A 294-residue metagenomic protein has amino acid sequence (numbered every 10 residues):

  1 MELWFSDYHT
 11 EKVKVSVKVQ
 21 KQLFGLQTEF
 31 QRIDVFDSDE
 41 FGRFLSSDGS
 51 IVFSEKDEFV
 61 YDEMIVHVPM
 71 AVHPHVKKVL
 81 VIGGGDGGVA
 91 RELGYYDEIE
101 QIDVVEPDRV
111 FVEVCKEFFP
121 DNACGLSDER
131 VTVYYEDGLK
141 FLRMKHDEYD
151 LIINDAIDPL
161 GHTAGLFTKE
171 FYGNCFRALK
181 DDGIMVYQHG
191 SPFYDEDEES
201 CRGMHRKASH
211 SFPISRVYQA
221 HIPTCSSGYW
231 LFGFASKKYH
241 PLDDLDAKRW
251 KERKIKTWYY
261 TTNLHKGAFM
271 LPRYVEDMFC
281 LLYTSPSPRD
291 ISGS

Functional and structural regions predicted by a protein language model:
E2, T28, F53-D182, Y194-C201: The AdoMet/dcAdoMet-binding core of the Class I SAM-like
E2-D34, S227, L231-S285: SAM/dcSAM-binding transferase cores
E2-H75: Class I SAM-dependent transferase core
G183-H189: Conserved beta-strand signature within the Rossmann-like core of class I S-adenosyl-L-methionine
E199-V217: Conserved Class I S-adenosyl-L-methionine
Q219-T224: Short, solvent-exposed loop/turn elements at beta->coil junctions and helix N-caps that rim active or binding pockets
Y283-S294: Single conserved hydrophobic/aromatic residue that forms the stacking wall/gate of nucleotide- or nucleobase-binding
